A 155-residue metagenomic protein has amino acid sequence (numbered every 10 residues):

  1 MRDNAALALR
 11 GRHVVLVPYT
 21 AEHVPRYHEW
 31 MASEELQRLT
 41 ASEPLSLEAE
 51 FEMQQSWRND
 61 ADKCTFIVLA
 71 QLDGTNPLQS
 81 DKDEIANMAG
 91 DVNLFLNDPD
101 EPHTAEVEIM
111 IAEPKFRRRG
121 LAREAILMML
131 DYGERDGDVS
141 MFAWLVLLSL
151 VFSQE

Functional and structural regions predicted by a protein language model:
M1-F116, Y132, D136: GNAT-family acyltransferases
R26, E106, E124, M141 (+1 more regions): Amphipathic alpha-helical recognition patches that constitute DNA-binding helices
P99, S149-V151: Residue-level marker for beta-strand->alpha-helix junctions and adjacent short loops that shape enzyme
R118-Y132, V151-E155: Conserved acetyl-CoA-binding loop-helix of GNAT-fold acetyltransferases
F142-V146: Conserved hydrophobic beta-strand within the GNAT/NAT acetyltransferase core sheet that lines the active-site cleft
